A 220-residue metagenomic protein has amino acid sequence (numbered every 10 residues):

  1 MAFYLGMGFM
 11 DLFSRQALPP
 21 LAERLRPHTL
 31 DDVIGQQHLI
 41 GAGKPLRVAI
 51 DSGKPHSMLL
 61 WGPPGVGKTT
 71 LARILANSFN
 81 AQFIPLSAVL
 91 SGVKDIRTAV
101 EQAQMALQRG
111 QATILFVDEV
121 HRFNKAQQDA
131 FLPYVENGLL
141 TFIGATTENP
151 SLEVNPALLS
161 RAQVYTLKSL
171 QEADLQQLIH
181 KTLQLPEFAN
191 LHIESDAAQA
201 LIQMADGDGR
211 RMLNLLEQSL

Functional and structural regions predicted by a protein language model:
G8-R15, V48-L86, Q104, L132-P133: Walker A/P-loop
Q16-M58, Q102: Pre-Walker A (pre-P-loop) alpha-helix and adjacent loop at the N terminus of AAA/AAA+ ATPase modules, a conserved
G41-A42, F83-T113: Short glycine-rich substrate-engagement loop in P-loop NTPases that contacts/grips substrate
A81, N155-S169: A short helix-turn-beta junction within AAA+ P-loop NTPase domains corresponding to the substrate/partner-engaging
S87, Q163-Q176: Conserved AAA+ ATPase "SRH/arginine-finger" region at the nucleotide-binding site
D118-E119: Walker B catalytic acidic pair
A126-N149, P156-S160: Conserved catalytic/switch belt of AAA+ P-loop NTPases
Q199-M204, R210-L220: C-terminal helical "lid" of AAA+/P-loop NTPase domains
